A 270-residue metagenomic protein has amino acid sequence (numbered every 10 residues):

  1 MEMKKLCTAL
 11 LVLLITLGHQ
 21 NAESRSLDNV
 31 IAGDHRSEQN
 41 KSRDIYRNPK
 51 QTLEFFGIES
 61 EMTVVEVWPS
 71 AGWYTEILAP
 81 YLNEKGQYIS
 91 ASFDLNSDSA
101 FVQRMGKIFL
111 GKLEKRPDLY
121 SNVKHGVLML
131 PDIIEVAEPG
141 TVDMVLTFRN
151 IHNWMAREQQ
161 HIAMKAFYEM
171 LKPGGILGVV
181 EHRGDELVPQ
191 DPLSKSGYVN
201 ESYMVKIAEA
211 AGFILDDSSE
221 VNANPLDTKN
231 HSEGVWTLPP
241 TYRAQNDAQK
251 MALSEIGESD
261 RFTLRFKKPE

Functional and structural regions predicted by a protein language model:
L27-S60: Class I SAM-dependent methyltransferase Rossmann-like catalytic core, especially the SAM/SAH-binding loop
S60-S70: Conserved class I S-adenosyl-L-methionine
A79-P80, Q160-P173: A short glycine-rich, Lys/Arg-flanked "PGG" loop and its adjoining helix->strand segment in the class I
I89-A91, G174-H182: Conserved beta-strand signature within the Rossmann-like core of class I S-adenosyl-L-methionine
V102-I133: S-adenosyl-L-methionine
P131, N153-A166: A short, conserved alpha-helix within the catalytic core of class I
I134-V145: A short acidic, Gly/Pro-enriched loop at the edge of an enzyme's catalytic core that lines a small-molecule cofactor
A211, K250-E270: C-terminal lobe and adjacent flexible extensions of AdoMet/dcAdoMet transferase-like proteins
